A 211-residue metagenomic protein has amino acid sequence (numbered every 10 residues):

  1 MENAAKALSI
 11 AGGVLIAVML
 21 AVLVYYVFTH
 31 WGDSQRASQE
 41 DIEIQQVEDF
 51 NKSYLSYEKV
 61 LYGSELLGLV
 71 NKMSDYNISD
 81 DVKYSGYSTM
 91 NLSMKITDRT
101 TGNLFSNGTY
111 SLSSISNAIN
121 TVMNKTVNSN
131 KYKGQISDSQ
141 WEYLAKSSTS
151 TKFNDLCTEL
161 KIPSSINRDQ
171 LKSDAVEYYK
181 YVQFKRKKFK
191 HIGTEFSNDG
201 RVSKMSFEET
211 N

Functional and structural regions predicted by a protein language model:
E2-T29: N-terminal single-pass transmembrane signal-anchor helix
Y26-N211: N-terminal export/assembly leader peptides and their processing motifs that target proteins to secretory
